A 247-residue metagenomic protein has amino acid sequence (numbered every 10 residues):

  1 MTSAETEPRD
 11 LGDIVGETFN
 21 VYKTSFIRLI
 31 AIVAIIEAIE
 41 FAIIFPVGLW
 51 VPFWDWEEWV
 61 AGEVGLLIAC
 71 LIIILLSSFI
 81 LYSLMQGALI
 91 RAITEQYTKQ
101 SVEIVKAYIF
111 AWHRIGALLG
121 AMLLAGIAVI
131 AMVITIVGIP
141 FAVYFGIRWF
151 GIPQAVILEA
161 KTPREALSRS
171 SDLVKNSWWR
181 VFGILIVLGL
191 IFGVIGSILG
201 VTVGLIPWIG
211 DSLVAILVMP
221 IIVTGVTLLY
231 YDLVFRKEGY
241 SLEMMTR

Functional and structural regions predicted by a protein language model:
M1-A4, W59, M244-M245: Gly/Pro-rich, low-complexity intrinsically disordered segments
M1-F53, S101-V105, I139-D211, A215: Nonpolar helix-loop interface/hinge motif
T2-E7, G65-T98, G126-S168, W178 (+1 more regions): Selective recognition of hydrophobic, aromatic-rich stretches within alpha-helical transmembrane segments of polytopic
F19-V33, I74-I109, R114: Cytosolic-side membrane-entry/anchor segment at the start of a transmembrane helix
P52-L67: Perimembrane loop-to-helix junctions flanking transmembrane segments
H113-L118, L173: Membrane-embedded alpha-helical bundles of multi-pass transporters/translocases, especially carrier/permease families
V234-R247: Short, highly charged, low-complexity non-transmembrane loops/tails of multi-pass membrane proteins
